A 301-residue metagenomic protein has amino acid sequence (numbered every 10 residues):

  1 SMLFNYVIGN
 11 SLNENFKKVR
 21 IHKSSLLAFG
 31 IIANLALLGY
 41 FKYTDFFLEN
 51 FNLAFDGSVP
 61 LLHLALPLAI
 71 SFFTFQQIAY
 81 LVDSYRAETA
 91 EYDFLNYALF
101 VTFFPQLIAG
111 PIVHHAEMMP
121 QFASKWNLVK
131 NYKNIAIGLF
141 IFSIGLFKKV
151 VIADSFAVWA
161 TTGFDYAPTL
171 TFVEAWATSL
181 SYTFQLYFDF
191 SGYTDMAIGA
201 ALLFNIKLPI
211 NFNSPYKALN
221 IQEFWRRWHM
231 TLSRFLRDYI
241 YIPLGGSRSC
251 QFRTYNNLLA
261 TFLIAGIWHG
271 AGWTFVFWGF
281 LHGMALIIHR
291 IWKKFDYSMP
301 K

Functional and structural regions predicted by a protein language model:
S1-K301: Membrane-embedded transmembrane alpha-helical bundles that form the catalytic cores of multi-pass lipid-modifying
